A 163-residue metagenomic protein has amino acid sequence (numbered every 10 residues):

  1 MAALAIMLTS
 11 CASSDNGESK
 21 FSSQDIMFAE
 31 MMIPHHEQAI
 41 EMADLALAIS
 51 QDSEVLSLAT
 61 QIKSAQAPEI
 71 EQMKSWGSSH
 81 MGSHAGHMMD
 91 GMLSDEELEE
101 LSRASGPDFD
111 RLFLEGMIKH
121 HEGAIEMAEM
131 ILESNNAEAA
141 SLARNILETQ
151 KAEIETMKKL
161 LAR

Functional and structural regions predicted by a protein language model:
M1-L4: Sec-dependent N-terminal signal peptides
M7-S10: C-terminal motif of bacterial Sec signal peptides marking the signal peptidase cleavage site
A12-R163: All-alpha RGS (Regulator of G-protein Signaling) helical domain and cognate RGS-like helical scaffolds
